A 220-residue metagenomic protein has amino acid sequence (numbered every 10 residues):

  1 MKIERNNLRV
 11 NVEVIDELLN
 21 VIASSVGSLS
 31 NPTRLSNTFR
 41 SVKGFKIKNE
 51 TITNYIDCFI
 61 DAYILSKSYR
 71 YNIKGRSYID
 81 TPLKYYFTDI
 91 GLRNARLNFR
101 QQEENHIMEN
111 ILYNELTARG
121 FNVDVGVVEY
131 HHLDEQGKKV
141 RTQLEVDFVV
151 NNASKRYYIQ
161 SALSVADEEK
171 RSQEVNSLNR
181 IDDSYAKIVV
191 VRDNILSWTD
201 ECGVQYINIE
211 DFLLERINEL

Functional and structural regions predicted by a protein language model:
M1-K155: Accessory nucleic acid-recognition modules appended to NTPase machines
Y86, I159, I188-V190, Q205-I207: Hydrophobic/aromatic beta-strand patches that form the interior of the parallel beta-sheet core in alpha/beta enzyme
D89, V127, A162, V191-D193 (+1 more regions): Residues at the C-termini of beta-strands that transition into short coil/loop
L116, D147-F148, I159, L178 (+1 more regions): Hydrophobic, well-ordered secondary-structure elements that form the walls of internal hydrophobic environments
N151, Y157-D167, E174: Active-site ExK catalytic segment of metal-dependent nucleases
V165-N194: Basic, amphipathic alpha-helical patches used to engage nucleic acids or provide basic targeting signals, exemplified
D193-L220: Domain-level recognition of nuclease-like catalytic cores that cleave nucleotide substrates
